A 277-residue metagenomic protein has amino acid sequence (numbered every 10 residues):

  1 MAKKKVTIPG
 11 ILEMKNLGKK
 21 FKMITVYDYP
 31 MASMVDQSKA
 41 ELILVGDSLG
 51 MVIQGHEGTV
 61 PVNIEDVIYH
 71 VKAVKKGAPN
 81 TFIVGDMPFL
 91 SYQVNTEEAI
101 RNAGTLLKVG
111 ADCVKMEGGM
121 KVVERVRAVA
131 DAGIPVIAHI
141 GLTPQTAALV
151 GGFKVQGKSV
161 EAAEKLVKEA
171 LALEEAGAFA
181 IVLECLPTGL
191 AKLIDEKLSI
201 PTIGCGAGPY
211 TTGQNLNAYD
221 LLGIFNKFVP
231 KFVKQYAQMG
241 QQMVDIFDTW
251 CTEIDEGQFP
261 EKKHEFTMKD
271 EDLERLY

Functional and structural regions predicted by a protein language model:
A2-D270, E274-R275: Alpha/beta enzyme core
